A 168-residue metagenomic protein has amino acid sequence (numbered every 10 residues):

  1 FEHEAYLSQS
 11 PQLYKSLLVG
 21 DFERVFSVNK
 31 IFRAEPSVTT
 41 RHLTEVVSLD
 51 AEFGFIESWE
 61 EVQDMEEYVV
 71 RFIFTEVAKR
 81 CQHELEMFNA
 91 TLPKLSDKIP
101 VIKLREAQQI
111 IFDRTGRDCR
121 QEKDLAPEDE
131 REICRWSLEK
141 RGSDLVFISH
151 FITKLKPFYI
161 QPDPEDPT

Functional and structural regions predicted by a protein language model:
F1-G54, K156: Class II aminoacyl-tRNA synthetase-like tRNA-binding/catalytic domains
H3-L18, W59-E61, Q108-E122: Short, surface-exposed, charge-dense and proline/glycine-enriched linear segments
Y6, G20, G54, S58-M65 (+2 more regions): Short, contiguous, pocket-lining structural segments that sit at or immediately flank catalytic/ligand-binding sites
S8, S37-V38, E57-E61, K79-E84: Short C-terminal domain-edge/linker segments immediately following a structured domain
F22, F26, E57-K79: His/Asp/Glu-rich mid-to-C-terminal helical/loop segments that flank catalytic regions of hydrolases
F22, H42-E45, E67-Y68, P162-E165: Short intrinsically disordered coil segments
V47, G54, W59, I133-C134: Central I-helix of cytochrome P450 enzymes
Y68-T168: Metal-assisted phosphate- and nucleotidyl-transfer catalytic regions
